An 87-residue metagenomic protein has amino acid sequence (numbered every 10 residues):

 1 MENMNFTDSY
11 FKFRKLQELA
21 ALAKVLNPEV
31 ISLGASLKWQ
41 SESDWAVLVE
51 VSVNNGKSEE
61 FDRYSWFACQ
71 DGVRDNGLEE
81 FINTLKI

Functional and structural regions predicted by a protein language model:
M1-F13, G72-I87: Mixed-charge, Lys/Arg-enriched low-complexity segments
E2-S36: Negatively charged, low-complexity tracts enriched in Asp/Glu with abundant Ser/Thr
E29-E80: Acidic, low-complexity, intrinsically disordered interaction modules
